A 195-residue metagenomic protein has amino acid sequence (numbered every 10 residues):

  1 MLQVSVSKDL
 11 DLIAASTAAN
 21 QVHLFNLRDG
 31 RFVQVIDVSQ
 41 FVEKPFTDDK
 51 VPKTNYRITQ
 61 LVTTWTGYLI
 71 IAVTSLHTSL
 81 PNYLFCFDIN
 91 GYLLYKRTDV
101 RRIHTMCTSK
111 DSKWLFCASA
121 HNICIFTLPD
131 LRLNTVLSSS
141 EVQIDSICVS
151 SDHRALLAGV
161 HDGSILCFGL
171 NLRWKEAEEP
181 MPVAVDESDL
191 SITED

Functional and structural regions predicted by a protein language model:
M1-D195: WD40-repeat beta-propeller superdomains and closely related acidic/aromatic-rich repeat-like regions
